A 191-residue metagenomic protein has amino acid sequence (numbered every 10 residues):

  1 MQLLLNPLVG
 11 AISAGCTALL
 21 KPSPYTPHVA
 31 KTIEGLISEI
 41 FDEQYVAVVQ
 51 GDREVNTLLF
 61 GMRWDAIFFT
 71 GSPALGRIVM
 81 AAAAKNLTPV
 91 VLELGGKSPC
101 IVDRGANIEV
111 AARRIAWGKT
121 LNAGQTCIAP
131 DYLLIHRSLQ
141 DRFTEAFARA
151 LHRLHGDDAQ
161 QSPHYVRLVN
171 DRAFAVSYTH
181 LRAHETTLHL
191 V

Functional and structural regions predicted by a protein language model:
M1-V110: Rossmann-like NAD(P) dinucleotide-binding subdomain of oxidoreductase/dehydrogenase enzymes
L8-A11, H152-L154, T186: Short connector loops/turns at beta-strand edges and beta->alpha or beta->beta junctions
L19, C100, Q140, L188-H189: General alpha-helical segment detector with a strong preference for membrane-spanning helices and helix-boundary regions
F41, A74-R182: ALDH superfamily catalytic-core signature
H180-A183, T187-V191: Single conserved hydrophobic/aromatic residue that forms the stacking wall/gate of nucleotide- or nucleobase-binding
